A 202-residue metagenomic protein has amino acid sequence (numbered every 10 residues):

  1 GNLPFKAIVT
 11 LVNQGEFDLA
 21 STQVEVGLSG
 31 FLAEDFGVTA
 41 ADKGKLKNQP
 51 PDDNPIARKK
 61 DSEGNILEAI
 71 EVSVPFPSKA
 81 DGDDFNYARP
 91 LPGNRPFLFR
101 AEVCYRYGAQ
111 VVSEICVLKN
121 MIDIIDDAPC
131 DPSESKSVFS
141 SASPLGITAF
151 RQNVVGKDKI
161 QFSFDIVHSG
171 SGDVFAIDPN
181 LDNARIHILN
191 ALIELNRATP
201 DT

Functional and structural regions predicted by a protein language model:
G1-T202: Non-catalytic macromolecular-recognition regions in eukaryotic signaling proteins
